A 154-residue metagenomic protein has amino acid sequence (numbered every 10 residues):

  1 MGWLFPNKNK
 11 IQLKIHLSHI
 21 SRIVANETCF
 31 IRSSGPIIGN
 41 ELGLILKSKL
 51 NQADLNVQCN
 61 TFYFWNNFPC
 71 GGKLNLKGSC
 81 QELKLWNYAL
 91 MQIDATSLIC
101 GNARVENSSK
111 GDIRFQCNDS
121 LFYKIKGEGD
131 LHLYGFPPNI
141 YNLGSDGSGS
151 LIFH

Functional and structural regions predicted by a protein language model:
M1-L50, D54-N87, G101, S150-H154: Acidic (Asp/Glu) and glycine-rich low-complexity loops/linkers that are typically intrinsically disordered
G71-H154: Short, surface-exposed interaction patches in beta-rich subdomains that mediate adhesion/assembly near membranes
